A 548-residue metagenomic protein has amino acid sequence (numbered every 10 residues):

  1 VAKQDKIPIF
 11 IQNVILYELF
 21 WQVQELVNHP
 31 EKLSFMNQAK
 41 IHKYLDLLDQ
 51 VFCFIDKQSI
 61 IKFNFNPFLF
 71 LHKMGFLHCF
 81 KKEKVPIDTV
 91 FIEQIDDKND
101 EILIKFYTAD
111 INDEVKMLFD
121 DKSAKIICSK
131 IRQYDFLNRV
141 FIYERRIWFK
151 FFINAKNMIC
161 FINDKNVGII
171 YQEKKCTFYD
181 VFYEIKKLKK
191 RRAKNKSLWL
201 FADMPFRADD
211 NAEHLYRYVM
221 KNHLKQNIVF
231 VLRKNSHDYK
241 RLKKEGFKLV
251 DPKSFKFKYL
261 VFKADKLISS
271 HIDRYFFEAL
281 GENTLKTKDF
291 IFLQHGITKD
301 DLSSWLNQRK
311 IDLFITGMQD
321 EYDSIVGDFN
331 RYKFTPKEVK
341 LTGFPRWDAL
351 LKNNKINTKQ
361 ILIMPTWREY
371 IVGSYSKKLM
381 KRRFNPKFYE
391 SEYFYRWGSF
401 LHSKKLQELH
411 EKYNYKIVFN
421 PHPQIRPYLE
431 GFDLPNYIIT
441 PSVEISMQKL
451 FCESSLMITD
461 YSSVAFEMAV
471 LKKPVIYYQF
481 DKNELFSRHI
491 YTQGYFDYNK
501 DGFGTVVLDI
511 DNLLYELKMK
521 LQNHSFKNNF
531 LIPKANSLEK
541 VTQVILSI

Functional and structural regions predicted by a protein language model:
V1-K62: Contiguous mid-protein beta-loop-alpha structural module that forms a pocket-lining wall or clamp of enzyme active
D97-K263: N-terminal pre-catalytic "stem/leader" segment of glycosyltransferase-like enzymes
E114, K190-R192, K196-L350, Y370: Active-site and donor-binding regions of nucleotide-sugar-utilizing enzymes
K187, A193-K196, Y415, G504-I548: C-terminal amphipathic helix plus adjacent low-complexity, charged tail appended to glycosyltransferase catalytic
D209-H223, N227, P345-G431, V507: Conserved catalytic-core segment of nucleotide-activated headgroup transferases in glycan assembly
V250-A264, V418, P423-F466: Donor nucleotide-activated moiety binding/catalytic core segment of transferases that use nucleotide-activated donors
S269-R274, E278, K288-F292, E444-H489: A donor-sugar binding/catalytic signature common to diverse glycosyltransferases and related nucleotide-sugar
P336, G431-N436, Y461-F530: Catalytic binding pocket for nucleotide-activated donors in carbohydrate/polymer assembly enzymes
